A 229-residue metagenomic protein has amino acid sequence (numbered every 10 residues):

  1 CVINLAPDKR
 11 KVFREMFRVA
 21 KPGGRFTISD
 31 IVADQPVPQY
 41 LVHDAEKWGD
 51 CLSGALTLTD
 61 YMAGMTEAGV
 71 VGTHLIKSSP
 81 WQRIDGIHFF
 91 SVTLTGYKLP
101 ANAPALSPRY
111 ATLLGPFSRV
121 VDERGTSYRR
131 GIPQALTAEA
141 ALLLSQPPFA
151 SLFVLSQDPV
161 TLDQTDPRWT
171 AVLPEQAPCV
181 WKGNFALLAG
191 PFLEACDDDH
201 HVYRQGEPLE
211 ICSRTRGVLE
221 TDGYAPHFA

Functional and structural regions predicted by a protein language model:
C1, E15-F17, M65: Class I S-adenosylmethionine-dependent transferase superfamily signal
C1, P38-Y40, D85-G86: Short, well-ordered secondary-structure micro-motifs
C1-R10: A short SAM/SAH-binding and catalytic strip from SAM-dependent methyltransferases
R10-R25: A short glycine-rich, Lys/Arg-flanked "PGG" loop and its adjoining helix->strand segment in the class I
F26, I31-P36, S78-Q82: Short "lid" loop at the C-terminus of a central beta-strand within the Rossmann-like core of SAM-dependent
V32-L52: Short, glycine-/aromatic-enriched active-site segment of Class I SAM-dependent methyltransferases
S53-G69: Short alpha-helix
A68-A229: C-terminal lobe and adjacent flexible extensions of AdoMet/dcAdoMet transferase-like proteins
